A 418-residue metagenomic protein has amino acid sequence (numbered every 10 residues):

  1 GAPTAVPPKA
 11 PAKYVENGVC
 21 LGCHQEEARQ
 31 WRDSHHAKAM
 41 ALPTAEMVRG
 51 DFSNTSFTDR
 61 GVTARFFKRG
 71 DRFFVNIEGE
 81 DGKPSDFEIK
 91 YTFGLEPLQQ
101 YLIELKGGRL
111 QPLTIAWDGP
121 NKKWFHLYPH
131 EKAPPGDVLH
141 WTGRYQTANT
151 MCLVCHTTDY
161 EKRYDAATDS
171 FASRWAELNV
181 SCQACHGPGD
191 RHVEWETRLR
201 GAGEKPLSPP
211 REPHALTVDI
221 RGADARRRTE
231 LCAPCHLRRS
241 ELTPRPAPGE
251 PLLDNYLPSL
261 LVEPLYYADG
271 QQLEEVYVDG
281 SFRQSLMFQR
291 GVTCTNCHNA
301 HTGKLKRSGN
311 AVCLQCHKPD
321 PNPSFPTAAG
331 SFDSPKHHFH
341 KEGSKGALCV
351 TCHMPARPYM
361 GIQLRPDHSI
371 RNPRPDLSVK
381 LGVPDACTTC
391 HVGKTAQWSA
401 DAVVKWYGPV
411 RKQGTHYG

Functional and structural regions predicted by a protein language model:
P3-T4, P11-Y14, G18, E26-G94 (+4 more regions): Primarily the internal scaffold of c-type cytochrome electron-transfer domains, especially repeated/multiheme c-type
G108-L110: Periplasmic c-type cytochrome electron-transfer domains
G143-Y145: Exposed beta-sheet edge/beta-hairpin loop segments within beta-rich domains
M151-H156: Long, basic N-terminal domains or extensions that often function in RNA/ssDNA interaction or organelle/cellular
